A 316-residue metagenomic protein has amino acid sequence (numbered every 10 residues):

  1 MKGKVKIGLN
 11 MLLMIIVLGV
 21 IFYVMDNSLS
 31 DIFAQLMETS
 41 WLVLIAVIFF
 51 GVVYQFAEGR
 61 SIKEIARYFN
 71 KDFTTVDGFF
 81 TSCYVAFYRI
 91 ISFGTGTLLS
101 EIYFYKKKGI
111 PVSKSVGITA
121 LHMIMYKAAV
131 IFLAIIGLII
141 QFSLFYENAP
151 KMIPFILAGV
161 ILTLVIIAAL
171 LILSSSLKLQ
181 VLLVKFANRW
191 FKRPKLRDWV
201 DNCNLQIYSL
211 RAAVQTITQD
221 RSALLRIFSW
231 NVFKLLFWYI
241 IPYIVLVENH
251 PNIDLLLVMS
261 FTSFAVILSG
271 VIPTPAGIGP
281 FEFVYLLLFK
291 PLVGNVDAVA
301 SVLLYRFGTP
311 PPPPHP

Functional and structural regions predicted by a protein language model:
M1-C83, P150-V266, G308-P316: Predominantly cytoplasmic-facing regulatory/coupling regions of multi-pass membrane proteins
R67-Y68, I90, K107, V247-E248 (+3 more regions): Transmembrane helix-loop junction
V76-D77, K108-I124, G294-L304: Membrane-interface alpha-helices at helix entry/exit sites of multi-pass transporters
F79-G109, D201-R211: Extended non-transmembrane interhelical loops and adjacent amphipathic helices of multipass membrane proteins
Y84-F93, F261-F283: Transmembrane alpha-helix interface/packing and boundary motifs in multi-pass membrane proteins, characterized by
Y88-S92, V116-I139, V160-L164, L303-P314: Membrane-embedded alpha-helical segments of transport systems, primarily multispan ion/solute transporters
Y105-S113, F261, A265, F283-D297: Interfacial segments of multi-pass membrane proteins
I272, Y285-P316: C-terminal transmembrane helix pair
